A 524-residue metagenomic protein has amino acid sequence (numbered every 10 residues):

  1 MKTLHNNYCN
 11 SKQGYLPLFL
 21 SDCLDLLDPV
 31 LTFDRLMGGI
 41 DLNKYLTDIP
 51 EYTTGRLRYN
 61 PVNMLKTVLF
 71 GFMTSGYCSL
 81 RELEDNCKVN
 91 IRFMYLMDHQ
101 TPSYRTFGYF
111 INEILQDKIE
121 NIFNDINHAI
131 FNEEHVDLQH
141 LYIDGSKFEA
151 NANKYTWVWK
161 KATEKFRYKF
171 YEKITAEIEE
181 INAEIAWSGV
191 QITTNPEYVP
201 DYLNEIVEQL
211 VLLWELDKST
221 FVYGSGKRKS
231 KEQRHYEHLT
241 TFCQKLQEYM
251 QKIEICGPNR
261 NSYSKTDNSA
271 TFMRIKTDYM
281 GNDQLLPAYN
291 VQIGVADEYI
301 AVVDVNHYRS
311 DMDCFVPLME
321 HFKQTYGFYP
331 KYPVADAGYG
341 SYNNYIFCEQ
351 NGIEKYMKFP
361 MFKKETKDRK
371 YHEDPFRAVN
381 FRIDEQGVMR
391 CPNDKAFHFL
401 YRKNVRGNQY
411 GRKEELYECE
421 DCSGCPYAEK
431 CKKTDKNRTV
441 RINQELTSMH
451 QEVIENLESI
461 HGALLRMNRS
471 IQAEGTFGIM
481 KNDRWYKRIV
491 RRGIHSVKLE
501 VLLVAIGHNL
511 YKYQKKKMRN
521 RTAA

Functional and structural regions predicted by a protein language model:
M1-L31: Hydrophobic alpha-helical membrane-insertion signals
K2-H5, E51-G55, H461-L464: A ubiquitous short alpha-helical element
C9, M94-P102: Peripheral, non-cofactor segments flanking catalytic/redox cores
D22, G55-N60, F72-G76, L96 (+2 more regions): Short secondary-structure transition/capping motifs
L26-F72, Q444: Basic, short loop/linker segments at the boundary and entry of helix-turn-helix/winged-helix-like folds
G39-K44, N90, M94, D483: A short secondary-structure junction motif
V68, G76-V89, Q100-A524: Anion-binding and metal-coordination hotspots
